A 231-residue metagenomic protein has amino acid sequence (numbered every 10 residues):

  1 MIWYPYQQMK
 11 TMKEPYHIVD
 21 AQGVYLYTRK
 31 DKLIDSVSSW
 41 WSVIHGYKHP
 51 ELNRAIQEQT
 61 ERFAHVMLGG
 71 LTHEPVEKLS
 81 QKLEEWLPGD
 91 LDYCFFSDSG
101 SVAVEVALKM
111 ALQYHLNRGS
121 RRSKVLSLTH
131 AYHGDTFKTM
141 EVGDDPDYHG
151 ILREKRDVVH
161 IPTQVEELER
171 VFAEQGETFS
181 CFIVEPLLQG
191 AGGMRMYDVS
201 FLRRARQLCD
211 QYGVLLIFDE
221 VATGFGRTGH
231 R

Functional and structural regions predicted by a protein language model:
M1-V24, R62: Active-site-adjacent loop/helix segments that line or gate small-molecule/cofactor pockets in enzymes
P5, K32-R118: Glycine-rich loop-to-alpha-helix module at the N-terminal edge of alpha/beta enzyme cores
Y27-R29: Short, acidic, Ser/Thr-enriched surface-loop or helix-capping motifs
S42-H45, Q189-R195, T223-F225: Short, small-residue-enriched loops and turns at beta-alpha junctions that line or gate enzyme active sites
Q81-S180: PLP-dependent aspartate aminotransferase-fold enzymes
A107, I183, I217-F218: Generic enzyme active-site microenvironment
T178-G193: Short acidic, glycine-rich surface-loop motifs adjacent to enzyme active sites
R195-T228: Catalytic PLP-binding core of fold-type I/II PLP enzymes
